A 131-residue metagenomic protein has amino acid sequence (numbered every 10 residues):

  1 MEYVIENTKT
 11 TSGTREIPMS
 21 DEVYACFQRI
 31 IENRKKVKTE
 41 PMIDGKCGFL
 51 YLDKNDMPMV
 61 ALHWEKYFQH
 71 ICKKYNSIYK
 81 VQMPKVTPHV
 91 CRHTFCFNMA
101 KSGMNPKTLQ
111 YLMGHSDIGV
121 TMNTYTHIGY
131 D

Functional and structural regions predicted by a protein language model:
M1-M42: Conserved tyrosine-mediated DNA breakage-rejoining catalytic core shared by Y-recombinases
Y3-I5, S102, H127-D131: DNA/chromatin major-groove-contacting recognition/catalytic segments
T8-T11, T87, T94, T108 (+1 more regions): Ser/Thr-centric signal marking residues that sit in or immediately flank functional binding/regulatory motifs
I17, N33-M42, K46-F49, K54-Y111 (+1 more regions): Short, basic (Lys/Arg/His-rich) helix/loop patches that form interaction surfaces in the mid-to-C-terminal regions
A25, F97, H127-Y130: Active-site micro-motifs of SAM-dependent methyltransferase domains
Q28-R29, Q69, N123: Generic alpha-helical structural context detector
M113-D131: Catalytic-site neighborhood detector that most strongly recognizes the C-terminal catalytic loop/helix of tyrosine
